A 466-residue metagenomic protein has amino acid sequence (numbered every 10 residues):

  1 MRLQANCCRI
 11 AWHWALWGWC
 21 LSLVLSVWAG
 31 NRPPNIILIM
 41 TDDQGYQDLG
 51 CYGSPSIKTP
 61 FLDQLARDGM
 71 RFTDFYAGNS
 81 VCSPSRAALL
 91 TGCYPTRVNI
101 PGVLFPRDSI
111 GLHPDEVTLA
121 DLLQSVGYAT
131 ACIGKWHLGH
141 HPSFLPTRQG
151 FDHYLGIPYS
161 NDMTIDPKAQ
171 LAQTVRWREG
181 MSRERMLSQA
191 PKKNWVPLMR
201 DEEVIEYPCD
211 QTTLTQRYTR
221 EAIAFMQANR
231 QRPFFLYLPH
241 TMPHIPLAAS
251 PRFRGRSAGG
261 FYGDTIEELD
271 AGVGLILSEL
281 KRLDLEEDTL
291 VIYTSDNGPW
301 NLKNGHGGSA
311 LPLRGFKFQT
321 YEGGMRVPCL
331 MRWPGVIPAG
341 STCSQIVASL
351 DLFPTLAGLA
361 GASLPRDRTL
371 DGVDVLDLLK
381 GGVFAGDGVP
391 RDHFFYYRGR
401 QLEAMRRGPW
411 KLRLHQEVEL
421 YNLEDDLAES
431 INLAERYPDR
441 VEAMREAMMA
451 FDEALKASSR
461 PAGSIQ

Functional and structural regions predicted by a protein language model:
R2-L3, C7, L25-V418, L423-A454 (+1 more regions): Formylglycine-dependent sulfatase
A11-S26: Bacterial N-terminal signal peptides
